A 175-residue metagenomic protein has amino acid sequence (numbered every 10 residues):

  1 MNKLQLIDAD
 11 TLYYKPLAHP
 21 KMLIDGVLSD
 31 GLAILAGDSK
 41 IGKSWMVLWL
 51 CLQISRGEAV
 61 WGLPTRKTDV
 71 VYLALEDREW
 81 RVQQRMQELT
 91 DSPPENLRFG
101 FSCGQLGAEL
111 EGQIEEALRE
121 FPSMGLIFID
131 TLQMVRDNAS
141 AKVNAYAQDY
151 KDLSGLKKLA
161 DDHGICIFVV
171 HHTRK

Functional and structural regions predicted by a protein language model:
N2-L4, D10-L12, L17-H19, I24 (+1 more regions): Conserved inter-motif catalytic segment of the P-loop NTP-binding fold
L23, S29-D30: Pre-Walker A (P-loop) beta-loop-beta motif of ABC nucleotide-binding domains
L35: Hydrophobic anchor at the beta1->P-loop junction of P-loop NTPases
D38: P-loop (Walker A) phosphate-binding loop of NTP-binding proteins
G42: Conserved glycine(s) of the Walker
M46, L50: Hydrophobic positions on the alpha1 helix immediately C-terminal to the Walker A/P-loop
Q53-K67: Post-Walker A helix-loop "phosphate-sensing" segment adjacent to the P-loop in P-loop NTPases
L73, F128-I129, G164-T173: Structural recognition of the conserved hydrophobic beta-strand(s) that form the central parallel beta-sheet of P-loop
